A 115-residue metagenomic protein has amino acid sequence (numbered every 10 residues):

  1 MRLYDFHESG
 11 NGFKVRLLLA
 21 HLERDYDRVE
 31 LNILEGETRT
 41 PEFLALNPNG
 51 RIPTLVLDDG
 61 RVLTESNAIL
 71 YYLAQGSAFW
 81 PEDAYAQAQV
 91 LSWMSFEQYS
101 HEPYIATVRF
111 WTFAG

Functional and structural regions predicted by a protein language model:
M1-E8, F13-G115: GST-like domain detector, emphasizing the conserved glutathione-binding G-site in the N-terminal thioredoxin-like
